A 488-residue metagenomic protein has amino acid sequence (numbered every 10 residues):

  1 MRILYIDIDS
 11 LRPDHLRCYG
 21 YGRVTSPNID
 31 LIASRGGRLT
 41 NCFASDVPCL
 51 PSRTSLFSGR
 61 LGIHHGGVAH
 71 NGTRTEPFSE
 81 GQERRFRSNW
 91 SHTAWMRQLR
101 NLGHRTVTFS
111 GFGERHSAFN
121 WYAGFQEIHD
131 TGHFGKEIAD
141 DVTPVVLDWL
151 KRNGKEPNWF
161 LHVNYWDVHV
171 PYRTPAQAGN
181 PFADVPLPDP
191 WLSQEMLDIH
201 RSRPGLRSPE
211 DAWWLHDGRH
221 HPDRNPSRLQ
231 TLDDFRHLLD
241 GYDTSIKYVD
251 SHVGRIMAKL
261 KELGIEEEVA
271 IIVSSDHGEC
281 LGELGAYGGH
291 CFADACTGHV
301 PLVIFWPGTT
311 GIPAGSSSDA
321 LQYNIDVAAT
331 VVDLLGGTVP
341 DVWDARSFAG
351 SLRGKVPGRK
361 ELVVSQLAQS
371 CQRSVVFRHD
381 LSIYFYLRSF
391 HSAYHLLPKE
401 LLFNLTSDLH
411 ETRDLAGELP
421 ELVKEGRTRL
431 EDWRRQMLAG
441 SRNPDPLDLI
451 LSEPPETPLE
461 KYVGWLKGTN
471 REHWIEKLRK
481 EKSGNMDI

Functional and structural regions predicted by a protein language model:
M1-I488: Catalytic domains that recognize anionic headgroups
